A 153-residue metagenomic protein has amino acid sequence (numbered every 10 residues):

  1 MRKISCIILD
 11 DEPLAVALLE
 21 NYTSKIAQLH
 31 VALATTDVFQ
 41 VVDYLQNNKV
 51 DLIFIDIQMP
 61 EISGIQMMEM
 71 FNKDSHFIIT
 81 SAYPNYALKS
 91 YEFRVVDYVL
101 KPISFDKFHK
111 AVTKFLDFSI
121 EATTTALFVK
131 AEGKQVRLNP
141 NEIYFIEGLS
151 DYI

Functional and structural regions predicted by a protein language model:
M1-S5: Non-catalytic signal-transmission and effector/linker regions of two-component phosphorelay proteins
D11, A82, G148: Cofactor-binding loop segments of dinucleotide-utilizing enzymes, especially the Rossmann-like FAD- and NAD(P)+-binding
E12-L33, M70: Two-component/phosphorelay signaling modules centered on CheY-like receiver
L14, K25, V38-A122: CheY-like receiver
L19, A87, I143: Conserved RecA-like P-loop NTPase ATPase core
T113-I153: Conserved binding/recognition cores within well-folded domains
